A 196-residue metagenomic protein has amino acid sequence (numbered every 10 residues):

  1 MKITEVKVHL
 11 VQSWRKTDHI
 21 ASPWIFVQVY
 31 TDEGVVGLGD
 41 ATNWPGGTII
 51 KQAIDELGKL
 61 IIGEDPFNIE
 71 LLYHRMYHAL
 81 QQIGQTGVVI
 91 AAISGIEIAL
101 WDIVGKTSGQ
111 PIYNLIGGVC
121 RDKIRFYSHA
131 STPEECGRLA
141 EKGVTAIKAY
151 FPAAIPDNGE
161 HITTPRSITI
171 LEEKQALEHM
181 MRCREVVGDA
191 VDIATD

Functional and structural regions predicted by a protein language model:
M1-L38, T42: Structured beta-strand/loop patches that form or line metal/cofactor-binding pockets in enzymes
V27, T31-L38, T107, I124-F126 (+2 more regions): Ligand-binding pocket scaffold of soluble enzyme catalytic domains
Y30-T107: Metal- or metallocofactor-binding catalytic centers and their adjacent structured scaffolds across diverse enzyme
G117, D122-D196: Metal-dependent enolase-superfamily TIM-barrel catalytic cores that perform enediolate-based chemistry
